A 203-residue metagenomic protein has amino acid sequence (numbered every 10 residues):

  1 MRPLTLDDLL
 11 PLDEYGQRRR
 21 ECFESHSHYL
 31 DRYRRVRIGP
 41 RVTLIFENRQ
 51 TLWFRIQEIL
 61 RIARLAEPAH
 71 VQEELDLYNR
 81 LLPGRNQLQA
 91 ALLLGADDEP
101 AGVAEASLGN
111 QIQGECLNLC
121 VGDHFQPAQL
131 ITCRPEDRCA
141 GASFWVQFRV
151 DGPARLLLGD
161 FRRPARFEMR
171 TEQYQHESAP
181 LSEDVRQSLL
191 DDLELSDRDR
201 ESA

Functional and structural regions predicted by a protein language model:
M1-A91, G95-A203: Long, contiguous binding/interaction regions
